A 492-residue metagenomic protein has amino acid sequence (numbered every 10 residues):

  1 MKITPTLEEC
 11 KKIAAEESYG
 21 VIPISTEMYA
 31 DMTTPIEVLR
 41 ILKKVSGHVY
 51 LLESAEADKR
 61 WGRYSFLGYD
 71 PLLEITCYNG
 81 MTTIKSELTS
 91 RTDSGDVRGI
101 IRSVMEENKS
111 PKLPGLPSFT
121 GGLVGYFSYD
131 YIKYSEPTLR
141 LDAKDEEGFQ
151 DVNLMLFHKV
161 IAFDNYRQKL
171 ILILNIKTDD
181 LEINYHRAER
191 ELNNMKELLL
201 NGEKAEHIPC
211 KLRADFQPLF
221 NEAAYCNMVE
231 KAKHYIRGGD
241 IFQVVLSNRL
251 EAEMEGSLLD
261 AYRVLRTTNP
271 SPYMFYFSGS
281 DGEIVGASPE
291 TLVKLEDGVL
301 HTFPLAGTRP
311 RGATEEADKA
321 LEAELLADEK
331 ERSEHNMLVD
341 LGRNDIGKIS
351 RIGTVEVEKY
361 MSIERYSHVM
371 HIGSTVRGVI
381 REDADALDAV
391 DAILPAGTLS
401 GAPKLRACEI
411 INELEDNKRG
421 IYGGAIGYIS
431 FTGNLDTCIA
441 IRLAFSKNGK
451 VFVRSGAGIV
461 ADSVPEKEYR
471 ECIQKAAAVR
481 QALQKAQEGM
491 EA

Functional and structural regions predicted by a protein language model:
M1-A492: Extended alpha-helical targeting/anchoring segments, especially N-terminal organellar/secretory targeting helices
